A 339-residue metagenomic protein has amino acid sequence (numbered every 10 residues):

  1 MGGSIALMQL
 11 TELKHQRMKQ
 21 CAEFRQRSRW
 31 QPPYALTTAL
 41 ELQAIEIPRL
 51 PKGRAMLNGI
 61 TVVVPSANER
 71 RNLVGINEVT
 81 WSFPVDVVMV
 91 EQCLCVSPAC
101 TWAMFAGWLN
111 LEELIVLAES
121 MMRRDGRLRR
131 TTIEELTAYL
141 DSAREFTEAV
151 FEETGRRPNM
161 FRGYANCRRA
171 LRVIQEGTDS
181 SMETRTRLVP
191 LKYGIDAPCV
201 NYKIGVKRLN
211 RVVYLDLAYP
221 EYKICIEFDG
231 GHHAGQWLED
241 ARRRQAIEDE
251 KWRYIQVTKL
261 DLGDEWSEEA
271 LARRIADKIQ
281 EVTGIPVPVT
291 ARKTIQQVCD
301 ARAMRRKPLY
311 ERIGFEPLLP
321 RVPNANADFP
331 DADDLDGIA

Functional and structural regions predicted by a protein language model:
M1-R162, Q280-A339: Short gly/ser-rich loop at a beta-strand->alpha-helix junction or flexible surface loop bordering the NTP-binding
L136-A339: Surface segments flanking catalytic/ligand-binding clefts of nucleic-acid enzymes
